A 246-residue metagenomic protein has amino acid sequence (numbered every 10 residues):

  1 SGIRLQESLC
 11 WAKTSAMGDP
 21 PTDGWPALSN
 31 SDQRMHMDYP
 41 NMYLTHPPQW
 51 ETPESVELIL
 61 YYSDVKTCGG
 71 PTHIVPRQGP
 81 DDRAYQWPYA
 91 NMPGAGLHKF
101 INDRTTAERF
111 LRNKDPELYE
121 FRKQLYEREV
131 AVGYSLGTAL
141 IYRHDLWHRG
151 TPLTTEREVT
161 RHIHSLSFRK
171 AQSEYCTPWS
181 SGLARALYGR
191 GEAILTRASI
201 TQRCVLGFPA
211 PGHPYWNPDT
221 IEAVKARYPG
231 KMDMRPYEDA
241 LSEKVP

Functional and structural regions predicted by a protein language model:
S1-L136, P152-V159, L166-S173, P246: Non-heme Fe(II) oxygenase catalytic core, chiefly the N-lobe of the double-stranded beta-helix
L136-I141, D145-P246: Non-heme Fe(II)/2-oxoglutarate
